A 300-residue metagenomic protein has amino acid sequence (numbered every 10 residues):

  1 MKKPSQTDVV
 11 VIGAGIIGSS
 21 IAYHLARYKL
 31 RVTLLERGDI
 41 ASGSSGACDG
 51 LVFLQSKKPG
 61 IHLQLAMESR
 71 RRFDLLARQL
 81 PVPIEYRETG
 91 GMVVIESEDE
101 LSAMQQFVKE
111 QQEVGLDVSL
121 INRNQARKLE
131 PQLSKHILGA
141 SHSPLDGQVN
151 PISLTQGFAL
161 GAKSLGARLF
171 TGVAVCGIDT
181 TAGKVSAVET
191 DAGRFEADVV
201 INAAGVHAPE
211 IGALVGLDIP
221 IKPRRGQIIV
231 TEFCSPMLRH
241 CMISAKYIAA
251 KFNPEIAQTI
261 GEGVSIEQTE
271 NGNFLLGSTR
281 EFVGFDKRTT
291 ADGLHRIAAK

Functional and structural regions predicted by a protein language model:
K3-G15, T33: Beta1/beta-strand and adjacent pyrophosphate-binding region of the FAD-binding site in flavoprotein oxidoreductases
G18: N-terminal Rossmann-fold NAD(P) dinucleotide-binding loop
A22, A26, G161: Gly/Ala-rich phosphate-binding loop of Rossmann-like dinucleotide-binding domains, activating on the conserved
Y23-H24, G50-F53, V82-Y86, K184 (+2 more regions): Active-site substrate-recognition segment that forms the wall of the catalytic cavity or substrate channel
A26-G46: Glycine-rich FAD pyrophosphate-binding loop
D49-L129, G263: Dinucleotide-binding Rossmann-like beta1-alpha1 core, especially the glycine-rich loop that anchors the ADP
Q64, V94-A103, H142-L160, R288-G293: Short beta-strand to alpha-helix junction loop
S141-D198: Helical element adjacent to the flavin cofactor pocket in flavoenzyme catalytic cores
